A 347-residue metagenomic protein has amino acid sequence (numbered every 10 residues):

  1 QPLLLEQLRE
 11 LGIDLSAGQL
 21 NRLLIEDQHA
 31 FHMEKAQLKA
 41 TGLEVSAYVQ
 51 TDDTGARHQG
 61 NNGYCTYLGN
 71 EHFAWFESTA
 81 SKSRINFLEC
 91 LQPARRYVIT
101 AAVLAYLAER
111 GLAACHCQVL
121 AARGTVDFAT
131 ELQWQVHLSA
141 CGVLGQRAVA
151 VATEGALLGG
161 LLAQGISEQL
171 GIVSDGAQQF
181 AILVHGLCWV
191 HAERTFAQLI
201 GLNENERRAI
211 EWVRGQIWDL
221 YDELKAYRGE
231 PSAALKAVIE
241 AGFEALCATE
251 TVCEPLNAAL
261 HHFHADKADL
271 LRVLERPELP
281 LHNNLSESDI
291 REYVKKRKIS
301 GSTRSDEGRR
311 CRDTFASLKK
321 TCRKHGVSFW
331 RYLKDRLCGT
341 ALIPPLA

Functional and structural regions predicted by a protein language model:
Q1-A347: Catalytic center-proximal scaffold of phosphoryl-transfer enzymes
